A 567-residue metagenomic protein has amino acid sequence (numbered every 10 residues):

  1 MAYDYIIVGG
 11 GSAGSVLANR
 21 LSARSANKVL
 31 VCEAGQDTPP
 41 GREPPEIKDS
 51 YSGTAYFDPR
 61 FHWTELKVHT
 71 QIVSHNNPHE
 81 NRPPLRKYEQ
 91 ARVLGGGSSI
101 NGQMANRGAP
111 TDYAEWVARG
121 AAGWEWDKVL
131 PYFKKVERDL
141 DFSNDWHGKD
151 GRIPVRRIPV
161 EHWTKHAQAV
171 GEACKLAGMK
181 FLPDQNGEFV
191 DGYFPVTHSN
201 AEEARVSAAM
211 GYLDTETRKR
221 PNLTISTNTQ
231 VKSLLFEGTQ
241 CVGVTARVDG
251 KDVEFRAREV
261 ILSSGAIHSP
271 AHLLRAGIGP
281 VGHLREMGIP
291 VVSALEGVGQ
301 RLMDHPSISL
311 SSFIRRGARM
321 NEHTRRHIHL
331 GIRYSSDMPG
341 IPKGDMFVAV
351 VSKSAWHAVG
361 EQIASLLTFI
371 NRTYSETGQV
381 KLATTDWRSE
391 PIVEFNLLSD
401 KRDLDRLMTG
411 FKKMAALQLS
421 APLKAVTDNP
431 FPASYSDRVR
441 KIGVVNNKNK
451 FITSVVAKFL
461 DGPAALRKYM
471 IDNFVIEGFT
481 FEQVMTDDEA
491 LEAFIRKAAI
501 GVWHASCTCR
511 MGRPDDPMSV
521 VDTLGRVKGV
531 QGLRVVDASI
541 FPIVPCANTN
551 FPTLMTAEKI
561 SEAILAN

Functional and structural regions predicted by a protein language model:
M1-N567: N-terminal redox-cofactor-binding region of secreted/periplasmic oxidoreductases
